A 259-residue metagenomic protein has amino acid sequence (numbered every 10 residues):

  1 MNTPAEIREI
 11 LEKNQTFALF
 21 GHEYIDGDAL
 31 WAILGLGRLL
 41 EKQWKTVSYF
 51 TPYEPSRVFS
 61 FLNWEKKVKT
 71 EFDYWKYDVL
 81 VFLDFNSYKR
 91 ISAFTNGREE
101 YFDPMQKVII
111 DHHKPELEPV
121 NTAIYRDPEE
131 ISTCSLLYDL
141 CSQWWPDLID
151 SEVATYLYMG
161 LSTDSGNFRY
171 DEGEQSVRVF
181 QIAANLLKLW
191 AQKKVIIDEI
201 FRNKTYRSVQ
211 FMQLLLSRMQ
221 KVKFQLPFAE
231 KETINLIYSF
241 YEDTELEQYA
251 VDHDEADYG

Functional and structural regions predicted by a protein language model:
M1-A5, G97-K107, P128-L137: An acidic intrinsically disordered interaction segment
N2-E23, A29-V58, K76-Y77, S165-G259: Hydrophobic helix-and-loop "lid/oligomerization" segment in the mid-to-C-terminal part of catalytic domains
K45, M105, P146: Short glycine/serine/threonine/alanine-rich loop segments
V47-Y49, K107, L157: Hydrophobic/aromatic residues located in beta-strands of well-ordered beta-sheets within soluble catalytic
N63-E65, K69-A123: Active-site cofactor/cluster-binding pocket
H112-I182: Short alpha-helices
